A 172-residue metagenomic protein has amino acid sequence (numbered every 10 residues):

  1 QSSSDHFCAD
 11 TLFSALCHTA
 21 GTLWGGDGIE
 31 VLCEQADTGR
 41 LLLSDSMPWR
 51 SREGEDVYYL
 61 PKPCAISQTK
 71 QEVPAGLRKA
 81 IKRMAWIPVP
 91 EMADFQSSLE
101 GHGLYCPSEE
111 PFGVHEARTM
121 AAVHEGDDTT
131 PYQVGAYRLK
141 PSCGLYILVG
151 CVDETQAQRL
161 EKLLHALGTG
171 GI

Functional and structural regions predicted by a protein language model:
Q1-I172: Conserved active-site/ligand-binding neighborhood in enzyme cores
